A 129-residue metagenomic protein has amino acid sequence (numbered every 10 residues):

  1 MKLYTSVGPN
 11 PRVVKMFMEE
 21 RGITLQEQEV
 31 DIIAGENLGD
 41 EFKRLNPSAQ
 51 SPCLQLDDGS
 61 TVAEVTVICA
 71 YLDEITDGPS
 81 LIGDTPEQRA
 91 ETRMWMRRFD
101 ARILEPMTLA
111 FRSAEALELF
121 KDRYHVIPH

Functional and structural regions predicted by a protein language model:
M1-P128: GST-like domain detector, emphasizing the conserved glutathione-binding G-site in the N-terminal thioredoxin-like
